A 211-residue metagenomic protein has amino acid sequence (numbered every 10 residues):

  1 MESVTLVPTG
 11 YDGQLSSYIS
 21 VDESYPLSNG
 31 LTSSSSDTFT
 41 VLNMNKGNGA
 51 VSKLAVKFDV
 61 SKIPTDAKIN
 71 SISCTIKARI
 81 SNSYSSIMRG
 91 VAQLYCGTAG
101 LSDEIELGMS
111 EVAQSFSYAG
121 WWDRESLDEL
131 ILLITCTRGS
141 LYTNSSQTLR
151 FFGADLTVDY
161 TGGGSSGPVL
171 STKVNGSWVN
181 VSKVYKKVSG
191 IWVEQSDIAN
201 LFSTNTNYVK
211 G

Functional and structural regions predicted by a protein language model:
M1-P168, W178-S182, V188-T204, G211: Disulfide-rich extracellular domains of secreted proteins
